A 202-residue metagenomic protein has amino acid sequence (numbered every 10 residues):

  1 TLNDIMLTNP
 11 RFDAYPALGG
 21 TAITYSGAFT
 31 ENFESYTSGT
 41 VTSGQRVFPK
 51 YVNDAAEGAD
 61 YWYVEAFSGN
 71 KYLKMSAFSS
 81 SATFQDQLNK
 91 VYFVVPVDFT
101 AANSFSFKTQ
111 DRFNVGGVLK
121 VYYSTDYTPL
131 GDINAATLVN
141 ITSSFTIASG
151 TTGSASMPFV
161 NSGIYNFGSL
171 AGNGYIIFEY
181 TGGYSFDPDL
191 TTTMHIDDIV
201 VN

Functional and structural regions predicted by a protein language model:
T1-Y25: C-terminal subdomain of the subtilisin-like protease fold in secreted/lumenal serine endopeptidases
P16-A22, P96, D198-N202: Short beta-strand-to-coil "C-cap" segments at the C-terminal boundary of structured domains/repeats, marking
T24-S79: Extracellular glycan-recognition surfaces and repeat-rich motifs
F29, E34, S38, L88-V94 (+3 more regions): Extracytoplasmic
F33, F93-F113, L119-Y123, S162-G163 (+1 more regions): Extracellular beta-strand-rich recognition modules
S76-S106, F159-Y165, T191, H195-I196: Short beta-strands within extracellular/lumenal beta-sheet-rich domains
S106-I147: Extracellular ligand-binding interfaces
T142-N202: Terminal, low-complexity interaction segments
